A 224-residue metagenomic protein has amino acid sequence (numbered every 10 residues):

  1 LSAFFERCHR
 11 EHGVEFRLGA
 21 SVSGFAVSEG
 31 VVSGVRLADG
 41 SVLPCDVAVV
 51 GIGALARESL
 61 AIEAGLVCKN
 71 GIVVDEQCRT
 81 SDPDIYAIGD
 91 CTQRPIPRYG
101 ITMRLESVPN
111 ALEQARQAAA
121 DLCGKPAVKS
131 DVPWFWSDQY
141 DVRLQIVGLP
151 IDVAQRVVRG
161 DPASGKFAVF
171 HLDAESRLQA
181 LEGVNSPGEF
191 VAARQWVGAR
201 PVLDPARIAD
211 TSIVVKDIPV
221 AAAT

Functional and structural regions predicted by a protein language model:
L1-G24, N110, D131-W136: Rossmann-like dinucleotide-binding cores of NAD(P)H-dependent redox enzymes
E6, R10, V14-E15, V27 (+2 more regions): Generic secondary-structure signature for well-ordered alpha-helical cores
R17, R36-L37, D138, D173: A general beta-strand register signal
S21, G40-S41, V142, R177: Well-ordered beta-strand scaffold positions
V22-F25, I72, C78, F170: A structural signal for short hydrophobic beta-strand segments in well-ordered beta-sheet cores
E29-R36, S41-A120, A209: FAD-site-proximal beta/loop scaffold in flavoenzymes
C91-G188: Mid-to-C-terminal Rossmann-like scaffold of FAD/NAD(P)H-dependent oxidoreductases
A163-A223: C-terminal auxiliary extensions adjacent to catalytic cores
